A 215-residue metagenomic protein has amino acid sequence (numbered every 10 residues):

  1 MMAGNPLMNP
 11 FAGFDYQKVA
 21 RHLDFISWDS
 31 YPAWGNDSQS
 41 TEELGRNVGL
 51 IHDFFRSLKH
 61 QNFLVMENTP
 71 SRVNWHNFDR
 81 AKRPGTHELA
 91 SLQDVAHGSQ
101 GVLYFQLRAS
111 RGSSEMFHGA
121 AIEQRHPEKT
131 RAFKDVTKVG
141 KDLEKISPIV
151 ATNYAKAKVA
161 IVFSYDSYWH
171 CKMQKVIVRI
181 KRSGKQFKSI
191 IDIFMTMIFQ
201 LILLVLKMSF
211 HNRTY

Functional and structural regions predicted by a protein language model:
M1-P6: Conserved, well-ordered alpha-helix/loop/beta-strand core segments that scaffold catalytic motifs
L7-F11, M208-F210: Short acidic loop-to-helix transition motifs that present clustered carboxylates
N9-A12, K145-S147: A short, acidic/glycine-rich surface segment
A20-Y215: Carbohydrate-binding surfaces of carbohydrate-active enzymes
